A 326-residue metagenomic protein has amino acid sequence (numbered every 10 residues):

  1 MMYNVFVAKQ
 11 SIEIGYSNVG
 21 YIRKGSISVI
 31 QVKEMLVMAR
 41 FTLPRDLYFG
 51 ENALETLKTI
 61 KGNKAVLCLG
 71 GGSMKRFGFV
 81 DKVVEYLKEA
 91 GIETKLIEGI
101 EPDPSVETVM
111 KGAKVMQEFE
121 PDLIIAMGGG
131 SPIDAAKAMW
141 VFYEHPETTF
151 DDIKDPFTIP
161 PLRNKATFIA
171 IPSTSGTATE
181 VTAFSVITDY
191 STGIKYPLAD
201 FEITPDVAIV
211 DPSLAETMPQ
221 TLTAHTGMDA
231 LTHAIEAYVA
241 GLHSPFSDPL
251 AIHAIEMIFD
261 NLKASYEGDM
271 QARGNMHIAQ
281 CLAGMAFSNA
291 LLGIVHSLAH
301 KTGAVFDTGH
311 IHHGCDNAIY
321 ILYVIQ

Functional and structural regions predicted by a protein language model:
M1-M2: Methionine residue identity
V5-V7, V19: Short hydrophobic alpha-helical segments enriched in small aliphatic residues
I27-L123: ATP/NTP phosphate-donor binding region
E107-S213: Glycine/threonine-rich beta-strand-loop-alpha-helix active-site module that forms ligand/phosphate-binding
L123-D134, L292, S297-F306: Glycine-rich phosphate-binding loop
F184-A290: Carboxylate- and glycine-rich phosphate/diphosphate-binding segment that chelates Mg2+/Mn2+
A304-Q326: Gly/Pro-rich interdomain helix-loop hinge
